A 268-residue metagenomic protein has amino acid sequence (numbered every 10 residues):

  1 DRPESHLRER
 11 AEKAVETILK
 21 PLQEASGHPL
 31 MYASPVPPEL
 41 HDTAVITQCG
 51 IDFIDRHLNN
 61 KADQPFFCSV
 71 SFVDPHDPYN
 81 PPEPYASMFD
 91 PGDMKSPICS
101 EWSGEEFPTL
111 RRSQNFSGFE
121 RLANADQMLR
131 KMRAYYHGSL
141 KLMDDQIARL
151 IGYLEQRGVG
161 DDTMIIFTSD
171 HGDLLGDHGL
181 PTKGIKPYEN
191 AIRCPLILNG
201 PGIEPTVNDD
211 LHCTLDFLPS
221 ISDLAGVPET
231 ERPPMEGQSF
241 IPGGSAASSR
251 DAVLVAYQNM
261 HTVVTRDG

Functional and structural regions predicted by a protein language model:
D1-Q48, F53-L211, L224-R232: Active-site-proximal cap/lid insertion segments
R2-L7, H171-D177, L215-G268: C-terminal cap/loop subdomain of S1 sulfatases and analogous C-terminal strand-loop tails that border
